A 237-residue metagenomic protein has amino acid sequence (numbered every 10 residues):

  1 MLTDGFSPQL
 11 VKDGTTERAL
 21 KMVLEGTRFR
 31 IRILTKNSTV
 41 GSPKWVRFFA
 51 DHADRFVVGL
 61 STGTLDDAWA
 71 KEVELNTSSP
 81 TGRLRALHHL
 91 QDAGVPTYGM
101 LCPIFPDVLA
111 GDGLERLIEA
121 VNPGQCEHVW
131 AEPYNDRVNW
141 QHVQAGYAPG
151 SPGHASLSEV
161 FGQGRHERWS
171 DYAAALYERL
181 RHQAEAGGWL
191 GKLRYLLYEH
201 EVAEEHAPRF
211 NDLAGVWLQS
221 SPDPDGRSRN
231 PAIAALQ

Functional and structural regions predicted by a protein language model:
M1-Y172: Conserved AdoMet/S-adenosylmethionine-binding subsite of the radical SAM
A145-Q237: C-terminal accessory extensions appended to soluble enzyme cores
